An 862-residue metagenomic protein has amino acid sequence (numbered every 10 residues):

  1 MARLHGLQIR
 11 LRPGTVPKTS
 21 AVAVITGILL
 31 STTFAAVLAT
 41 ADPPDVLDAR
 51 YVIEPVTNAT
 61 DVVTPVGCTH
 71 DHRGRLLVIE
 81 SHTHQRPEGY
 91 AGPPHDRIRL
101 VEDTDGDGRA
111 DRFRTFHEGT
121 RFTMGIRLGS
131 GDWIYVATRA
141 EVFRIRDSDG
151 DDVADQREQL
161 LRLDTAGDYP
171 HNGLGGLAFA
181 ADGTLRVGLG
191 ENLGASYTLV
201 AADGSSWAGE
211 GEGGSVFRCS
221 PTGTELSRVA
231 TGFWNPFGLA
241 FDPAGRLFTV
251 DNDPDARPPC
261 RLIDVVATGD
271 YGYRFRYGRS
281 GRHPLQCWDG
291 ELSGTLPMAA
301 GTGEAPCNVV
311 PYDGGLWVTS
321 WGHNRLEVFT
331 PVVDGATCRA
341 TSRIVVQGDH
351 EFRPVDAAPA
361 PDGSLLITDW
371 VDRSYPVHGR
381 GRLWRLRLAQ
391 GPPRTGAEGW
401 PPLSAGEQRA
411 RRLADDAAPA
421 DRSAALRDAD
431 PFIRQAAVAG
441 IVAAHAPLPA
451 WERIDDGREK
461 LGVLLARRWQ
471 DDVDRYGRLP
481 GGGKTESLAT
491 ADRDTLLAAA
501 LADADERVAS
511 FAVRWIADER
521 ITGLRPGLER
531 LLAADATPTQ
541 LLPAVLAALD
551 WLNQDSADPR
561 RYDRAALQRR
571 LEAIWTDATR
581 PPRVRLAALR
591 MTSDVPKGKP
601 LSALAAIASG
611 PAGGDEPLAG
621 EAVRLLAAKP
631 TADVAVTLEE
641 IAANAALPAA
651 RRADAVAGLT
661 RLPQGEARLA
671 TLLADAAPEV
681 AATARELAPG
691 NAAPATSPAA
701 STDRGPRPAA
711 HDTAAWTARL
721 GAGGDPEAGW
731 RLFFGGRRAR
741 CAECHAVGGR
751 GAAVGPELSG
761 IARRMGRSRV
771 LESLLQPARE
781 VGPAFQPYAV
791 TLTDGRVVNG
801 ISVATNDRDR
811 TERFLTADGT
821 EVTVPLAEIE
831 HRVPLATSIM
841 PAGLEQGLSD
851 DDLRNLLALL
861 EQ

Functional and structural regions predicted by a protein language model:
M1-S20: N-terminal secretory signal peptides that target proteins for export/translocation
G6, G14, G27, G481-G482: Residue-identity detector for glycine
G6, L11, A35-P43: Basic/polar N-terminal segments that are highly enriched at the extreme N-terminus, encompassing both cleavable
Q8, V24-G27, A606: Generic short N-terminal amphipathic or hydrophobic helices
V22-A36: Bacterial N-terminal signal peptides
V37-Q408, P825-A827, R832-L835, I839-Q846 (+1 more regions): Beta-propeller domains with acidic blade repeats across secreted/periplasmic ectodomains and cytosolic WD/CNH propellers
T40-L47, I53, D270-P297, G301 (+1 more regions): Extracellular/periplasmic ectodomains of large secreted or surface enzymes and adhesion receptors
